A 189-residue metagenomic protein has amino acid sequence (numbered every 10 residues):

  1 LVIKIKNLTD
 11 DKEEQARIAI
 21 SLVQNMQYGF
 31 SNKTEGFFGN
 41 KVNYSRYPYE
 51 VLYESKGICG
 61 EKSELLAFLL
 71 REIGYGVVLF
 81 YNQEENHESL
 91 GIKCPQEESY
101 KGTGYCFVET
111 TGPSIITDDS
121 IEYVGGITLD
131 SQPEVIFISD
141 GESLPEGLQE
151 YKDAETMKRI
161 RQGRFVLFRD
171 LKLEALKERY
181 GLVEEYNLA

Functional and structural regions predicted by a protein language model:
L1-A189: A structural boundary/capping signal
